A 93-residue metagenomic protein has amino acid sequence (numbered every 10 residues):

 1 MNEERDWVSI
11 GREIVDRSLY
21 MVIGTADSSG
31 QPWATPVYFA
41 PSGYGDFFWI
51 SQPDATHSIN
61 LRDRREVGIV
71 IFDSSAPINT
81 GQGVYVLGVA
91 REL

Functional and structural regions predicted by a protein language model:
M1-L19: N-terminal leader/targeting segments and the immediate start of mature chains
E13-S28, V67-I71: A short, Trp-centered hydrophobic/proline-enriched beta-strand micro-motif
S28-Q31, P77-N79: Short glycine/serine/proline-enriched coil/turn segments at secondary-structure junctions
Q31-W33, V89: Residue-level signal for well-ordered, solvent-exposed loop/turn and beta-edge residues enriched in charged/polar side
V37-P41: A short, well-structured catalytic beta-strand-centered motif of the EAL phosphodiesterase domain for c-di-GMP
Y44-F48: Short active-site oxyanion
D54-L93: Short, structured beta-strand-loop surface elements
